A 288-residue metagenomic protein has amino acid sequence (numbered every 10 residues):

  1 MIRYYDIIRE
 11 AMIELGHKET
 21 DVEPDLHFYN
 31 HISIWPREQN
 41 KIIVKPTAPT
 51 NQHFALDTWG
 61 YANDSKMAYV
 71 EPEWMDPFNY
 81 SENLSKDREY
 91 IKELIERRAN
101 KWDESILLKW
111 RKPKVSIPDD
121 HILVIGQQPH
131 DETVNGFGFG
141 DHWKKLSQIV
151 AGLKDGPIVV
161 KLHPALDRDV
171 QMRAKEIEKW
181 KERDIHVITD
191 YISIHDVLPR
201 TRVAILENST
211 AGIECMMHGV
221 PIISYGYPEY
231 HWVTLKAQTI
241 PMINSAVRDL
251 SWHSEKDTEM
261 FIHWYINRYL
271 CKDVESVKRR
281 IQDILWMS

Functional and structural regions predicted by a protein language model:
M1-L107: Secretory-pathway glycan-assembly enzymes, especially type II membrane glycosyltransferases that use nucleotide-sugar
I2-R9, G138-G152, M172-K175: Well-ordered, non-membrane alpha-helical segments in soluble/globular domains
E23-Y29, E38-N40, D119, D184 (+2 more regions): Short, well-ordered alpha-helix to beta-strand connector turns
N30-I32, K45-T47, D119-D131, K161-P164 (+1 more regions): Short loop/turn segments at strand-loop or loop-helix junctions that form parts of catalytic or ligand-binding pockets
I32, D190-A237: A donor-sugar binding/catalytic signature common to diverse glycosyltransferases and related nucleotide-sugar
A62-D119, V233-S288: Leloir-type glycosyltransferase catalytic cores
K109-H121, Q128-Q148, L153: Signature for HUH/AEP ssDNA processing cores
S147-D190: Catalytic donor nucleotide-activated moiety binding site of glycosyltransferases and closely related
